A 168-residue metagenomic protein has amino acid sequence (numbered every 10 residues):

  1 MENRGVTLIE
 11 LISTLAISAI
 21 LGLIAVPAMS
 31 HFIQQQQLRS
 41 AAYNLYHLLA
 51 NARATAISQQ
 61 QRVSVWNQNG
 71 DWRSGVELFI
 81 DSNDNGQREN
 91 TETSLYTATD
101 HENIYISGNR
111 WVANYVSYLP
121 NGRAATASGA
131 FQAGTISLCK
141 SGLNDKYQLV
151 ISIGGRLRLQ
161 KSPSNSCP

Functional and structural regions predicted by a protein language model:
M1-S30: N-terminal single-pass transmembrane signal-anchor helix
I24-R39, Y43-Y46, A54, S58 (+1 more regions): N-terminal helix-rich module
